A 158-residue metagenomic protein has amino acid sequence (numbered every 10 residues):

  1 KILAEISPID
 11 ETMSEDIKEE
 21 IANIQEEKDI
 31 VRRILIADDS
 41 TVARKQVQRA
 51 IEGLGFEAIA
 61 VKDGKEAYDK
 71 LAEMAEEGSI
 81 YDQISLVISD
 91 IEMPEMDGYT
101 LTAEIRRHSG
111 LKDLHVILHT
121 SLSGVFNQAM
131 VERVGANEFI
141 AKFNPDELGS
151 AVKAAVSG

Functional and structural regions predicted by a protein language model:
K1-Q25, L54: C-terminal catalytic ATP-binding subdomain
K45-G53, K65: Charged docking surfaces used in two-component/phosphorelay signaling
G55-K62, Y68-L71: Short hydrophobic/Thr-rich beta-strand motif most characteristic of the beta2 strand and flanking loop of CheY-like
D63-E66, D82-S85, D97-L101: Acidic catalytic/metal-coordinating carboxylates
S89-D90: Active-site T/S-Asp motif of two-component receiver
M93: Receiver (REC) domain active-site loop signature in two-component systems and cognate sites in sensor histidine kinases
T100, R107, K112, L122-A141 (+1 more regions): Alpha4 helix (beta4-alpha4-beta5 surface) of REC/receiver domains from two-component response regulators
